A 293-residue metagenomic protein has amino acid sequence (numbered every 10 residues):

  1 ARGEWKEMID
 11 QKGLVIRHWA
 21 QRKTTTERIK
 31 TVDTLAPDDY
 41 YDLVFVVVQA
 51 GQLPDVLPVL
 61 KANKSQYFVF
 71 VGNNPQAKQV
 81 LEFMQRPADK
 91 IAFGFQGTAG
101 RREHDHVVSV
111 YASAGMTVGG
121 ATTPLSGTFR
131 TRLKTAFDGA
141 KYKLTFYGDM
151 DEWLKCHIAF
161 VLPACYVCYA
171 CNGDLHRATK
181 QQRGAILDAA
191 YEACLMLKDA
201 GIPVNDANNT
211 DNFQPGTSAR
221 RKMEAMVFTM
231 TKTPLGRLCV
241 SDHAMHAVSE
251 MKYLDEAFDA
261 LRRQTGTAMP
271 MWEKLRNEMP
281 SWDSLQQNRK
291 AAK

Functional and structural regions predicted by a protein language model:
A1-R22, T26: NAD(P)+-binding Rossmann beta1-loop-alpha1 motif at the extreme N-terminus of oxidoreductases
K23-V108: Rossmann-like NAD(P)(H) cofactor-binding subdomain of soluble oxidoreductases
Q76-H157, P163: Rossmann-fold dinucleotide-binding core
V107-A121, Y169-K180, P234-M245: Helix-loop-beta segment of a Rossmann-like dinucleotide-binding subdomain
R132, A136, G184-D199, Y253: A non-catalytic, amphipathic alpha-helix used as a structural packing/dimerization or gating element in enzyme scaffolds
T145, L175-K180, L261-A268: Inter-helical turn/loop segments and adjacent helix faces that build the functional surface of alpha-helical bundle
D151-C194: Active-site-proximal catalytic alpha-helix in oxidoreductases
Y191, K198-K293: NAD(P)-dependent Rossmann-like dehydrogenase/reductase catalytic/cofactor-binding core
